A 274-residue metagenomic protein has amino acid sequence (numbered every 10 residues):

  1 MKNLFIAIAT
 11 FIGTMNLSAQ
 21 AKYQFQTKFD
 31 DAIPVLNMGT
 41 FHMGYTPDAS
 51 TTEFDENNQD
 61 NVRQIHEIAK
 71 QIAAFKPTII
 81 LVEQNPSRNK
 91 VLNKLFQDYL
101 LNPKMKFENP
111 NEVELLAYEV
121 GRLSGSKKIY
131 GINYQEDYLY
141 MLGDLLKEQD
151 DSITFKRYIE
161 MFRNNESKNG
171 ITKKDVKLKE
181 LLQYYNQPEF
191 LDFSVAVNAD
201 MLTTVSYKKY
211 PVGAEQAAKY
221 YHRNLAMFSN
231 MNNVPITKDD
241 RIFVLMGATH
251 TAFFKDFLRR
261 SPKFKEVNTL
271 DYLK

Functional and structural regions predicted by a protein language model:
M1-F25: Bacterial Sec-dependent N-terminal signal peptides
A21-F41: Short N-terminal segments immediately surrounding and downstream of signal-peptide cleavage
F41-N61: Acidic/histidine-rich helix-loop elements that form or flank divalent-metal/phosphate-binding sites at the catalytic
G44-T46, R88-L92, Y138-M141, T251-F254: Short catalytic/ligand-binding loop motif for oxyanion handling, primarily in non-cytosolic enzymes, centered on
N57-A69, S229: N-terminal post-signal-peptidase region of extra-cytosolic proteins
K76-V82: Proline-aspartate-enriched helix->loop->beta-strand connector
V91-V234: Hydrophobic, often amphipathic alpha-helical segments used for membrane interaction and targeting
A217-K274: A cross-kingdom marker for long, charged
